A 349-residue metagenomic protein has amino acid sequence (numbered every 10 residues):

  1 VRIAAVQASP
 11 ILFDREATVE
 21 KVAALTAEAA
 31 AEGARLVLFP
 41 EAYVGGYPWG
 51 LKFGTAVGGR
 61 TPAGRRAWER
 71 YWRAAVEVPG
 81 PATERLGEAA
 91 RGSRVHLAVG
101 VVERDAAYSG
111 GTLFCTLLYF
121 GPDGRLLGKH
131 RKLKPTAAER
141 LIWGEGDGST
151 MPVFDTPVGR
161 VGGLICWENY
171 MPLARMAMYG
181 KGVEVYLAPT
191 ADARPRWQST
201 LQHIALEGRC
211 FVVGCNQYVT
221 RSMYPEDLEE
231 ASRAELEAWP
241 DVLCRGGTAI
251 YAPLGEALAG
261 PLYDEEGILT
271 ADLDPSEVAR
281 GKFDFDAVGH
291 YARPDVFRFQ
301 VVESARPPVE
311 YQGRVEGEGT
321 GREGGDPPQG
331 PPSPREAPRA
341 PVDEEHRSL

Functional and structural regions predicted by a protein language model:
V1-A5: Extreme N-terminal starter segment of soluble prokaryotic enzymes
Q7-A24: N-terminal phosphate-binding loop and adjacent alpha-helix
R15, A27-P122, D192-R194, Q198-G208: Cys-nucleophile CN-hydrolase/nitrilase-fold catalytic domain and related Cys-dependent amidase chemistry that acts on
G45, K52, L118, H130-K134 (+2 more regions): Short beta->alpha transition motifs characteristic of CBS
A75-V78, A82-E84, E88-R91, E103-E184 (+2 more regions): Active-site catalytic loop in hydrolytic enzyme cores
G100, P189, C215-N216: Generic beta-sheet signal
V153, Q217-L349: C-terminal beta-strand edge segments of enzyme domains
